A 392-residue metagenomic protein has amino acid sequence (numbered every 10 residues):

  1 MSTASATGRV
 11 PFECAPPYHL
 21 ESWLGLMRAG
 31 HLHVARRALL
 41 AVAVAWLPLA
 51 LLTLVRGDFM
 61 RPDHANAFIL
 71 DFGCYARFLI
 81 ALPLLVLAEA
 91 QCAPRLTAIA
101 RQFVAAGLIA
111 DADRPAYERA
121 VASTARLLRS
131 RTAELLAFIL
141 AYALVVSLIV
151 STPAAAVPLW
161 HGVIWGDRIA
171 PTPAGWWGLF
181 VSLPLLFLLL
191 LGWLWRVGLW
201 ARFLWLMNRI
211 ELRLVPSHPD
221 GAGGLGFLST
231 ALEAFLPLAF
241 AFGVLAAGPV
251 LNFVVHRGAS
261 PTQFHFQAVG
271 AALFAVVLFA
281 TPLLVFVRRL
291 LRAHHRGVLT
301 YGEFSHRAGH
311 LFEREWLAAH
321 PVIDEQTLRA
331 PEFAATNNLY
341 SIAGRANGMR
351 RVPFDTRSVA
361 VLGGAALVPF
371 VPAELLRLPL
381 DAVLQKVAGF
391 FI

Functional and structural regions predicted by a protein language model:
M1-L214: Transmembrane-helix bundle segments that line or gate the permeation/cavity pathway in multi-pass membrane proteins
L26-L47, P115-V145, W177-S182, S217-G243 (+1 more regions): Loop-to-transmembrane boundary segments
F59-I69, A154-W176, A247-A271, D381-I392: Membrane-interfacial helix-loop-helix connectors in multipass membrane proteins
L79-I80, L179-R196, F242, A246 (+2 more regions): Alpha-helical membrane-embedded segments
A90-R101, G192-W205, L245, P249 (+6 more regions): Short helix-terminus and kink motifs of transmembrane alpha helices, predominantly at the cytoplasmic interface
Q102-A120, H161-R168, A201-F227, V287-E325 (+1 more regions): Juxtamembrane inter-helical linkers in multi-pass membrane proteins
L136-I139, L367-I392: In a subset of proteins, long, contiguous C-terminal domains/tails are tracked
A231-F304, A308: Long, well-ordered mid-to-C-terminal structural blocks that present hydrophobic/aromatic surfaces
